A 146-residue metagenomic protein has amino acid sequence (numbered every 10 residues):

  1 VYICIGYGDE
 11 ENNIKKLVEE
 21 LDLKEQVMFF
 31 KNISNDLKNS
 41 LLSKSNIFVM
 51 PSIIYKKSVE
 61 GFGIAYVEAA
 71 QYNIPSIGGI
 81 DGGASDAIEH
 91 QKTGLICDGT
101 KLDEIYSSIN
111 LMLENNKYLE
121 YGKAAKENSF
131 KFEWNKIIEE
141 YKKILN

Functional and structural regions predicted by a protein language model:
C4, N13-L37, I47: Nucleotide-activated donor-binding/catalytic signature segment of Leloir-type glycosyltransferases, i.e., the conserved
Q26, E104, L111, K117-K131 (+1 more regions): A short, well-ordered alpha-helix in the C-terminal region of glycosyltransferases
S43-S58, I74: Acidic donor-binding loop of glycosyltransferase active sites
I53-V67, S85-D86: Nucleotide-sugar-dependent
Y66, Q71, P75-G78, I88: Short hydrophobic beta-strand element within catalytic cores of glycosyltransferases and related nucleotide-activated
G78-Q91, L95-I96: Short acidic/histidine- and often glycine-rich active-site loop of Leloir-type glycosyltransferases that engages
H90-Q91, L95-L102, L111-N116: Conserved acidic donor-binding segment of nucleotide-sugar-dependent glycosyltransferases
W134-N146: C-terminal alpha-helical cap of glycosyltransferases
